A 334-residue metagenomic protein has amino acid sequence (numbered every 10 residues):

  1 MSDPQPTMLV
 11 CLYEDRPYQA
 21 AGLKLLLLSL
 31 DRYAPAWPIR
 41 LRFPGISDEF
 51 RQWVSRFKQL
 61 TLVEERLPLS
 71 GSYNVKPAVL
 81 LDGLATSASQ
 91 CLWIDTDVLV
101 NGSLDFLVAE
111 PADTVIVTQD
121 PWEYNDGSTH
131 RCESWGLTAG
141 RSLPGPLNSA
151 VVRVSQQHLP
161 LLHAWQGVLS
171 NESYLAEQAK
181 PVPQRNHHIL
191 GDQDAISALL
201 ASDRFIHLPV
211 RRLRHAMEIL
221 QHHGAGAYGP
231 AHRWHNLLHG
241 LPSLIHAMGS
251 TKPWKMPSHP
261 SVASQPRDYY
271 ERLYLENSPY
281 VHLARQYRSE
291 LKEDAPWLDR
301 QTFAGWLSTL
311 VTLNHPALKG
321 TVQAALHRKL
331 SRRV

Functional and structural regions predicted by a protein language model:
M1-P68, A85-S87, H282-V334: N-terminal anchoring/stem segment of glycosyltransferases
S2-Q5, L161, Q166-V334: A glycosyltransferase accessory/donor-loop signature
L12-L23, L69, Y73, R141-G145 (+2 more regions): Aromatic-acidic/polar surface patches that form glycan- and anion
A36, A88, A112-D113, F205 (+1 more regions): Short, high-confidence coil segments that cap the C-terminus of an alpha-helix and link into the following beta-strand
N74-G127: GT-A fold catalytic core of metal-dependent nucleotide-sugar glycosyltransferases, centered on the diacidic
K76, I94, L147-N148, D192 (+1 more regions): Residues that flank catalytic or metal-binding motifs in active/ligand-binding sites
V79, V151-R153, L244: Conserved hydrophobic/aromatic beta-strand scaffold that supports enzyme active sites
F106-N171: Conserved catalytic core of nucleotide-sugar-dependent glycosyltransferases
